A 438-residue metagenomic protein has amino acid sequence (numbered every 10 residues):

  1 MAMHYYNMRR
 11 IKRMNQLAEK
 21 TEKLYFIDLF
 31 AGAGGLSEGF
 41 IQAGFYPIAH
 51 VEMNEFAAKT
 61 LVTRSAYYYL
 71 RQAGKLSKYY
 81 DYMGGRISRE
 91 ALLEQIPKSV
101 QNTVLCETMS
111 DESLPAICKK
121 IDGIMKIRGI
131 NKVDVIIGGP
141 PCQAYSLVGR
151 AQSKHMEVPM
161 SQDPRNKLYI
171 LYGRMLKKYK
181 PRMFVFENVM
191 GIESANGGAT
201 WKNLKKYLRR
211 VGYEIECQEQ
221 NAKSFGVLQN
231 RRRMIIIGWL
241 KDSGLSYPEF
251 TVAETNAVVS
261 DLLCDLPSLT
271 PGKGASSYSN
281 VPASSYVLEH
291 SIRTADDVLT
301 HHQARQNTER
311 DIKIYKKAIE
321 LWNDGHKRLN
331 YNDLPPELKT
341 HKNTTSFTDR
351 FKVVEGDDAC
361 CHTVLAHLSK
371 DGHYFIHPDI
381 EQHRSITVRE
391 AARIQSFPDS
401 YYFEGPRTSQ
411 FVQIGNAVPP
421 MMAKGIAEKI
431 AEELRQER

Functional and structural regions predicted by a protein language model:
M3-T21: A short, basic/flexible loop-to-alpha-helix module at the beginning of a structural domain
N15-F26, G34-K180, M190-S194, A199-W201: Core alpha/beta nucleotide-donor-binding catalytic domains of modification enzymes
L29: Conserved beta-strand/loop positions that form the S-adenosyl-L-methionine
P115-I124, Q218-K223, S346-R350: Short alpha-helical segments and helix-capping/turn motifs at coil-helix boundaries
K126-I130, L147-H341: Class I S-adenosyl-L-methionine
E289-R438: C-terminal target-recognition/interaction regions appended to catalytic cores
